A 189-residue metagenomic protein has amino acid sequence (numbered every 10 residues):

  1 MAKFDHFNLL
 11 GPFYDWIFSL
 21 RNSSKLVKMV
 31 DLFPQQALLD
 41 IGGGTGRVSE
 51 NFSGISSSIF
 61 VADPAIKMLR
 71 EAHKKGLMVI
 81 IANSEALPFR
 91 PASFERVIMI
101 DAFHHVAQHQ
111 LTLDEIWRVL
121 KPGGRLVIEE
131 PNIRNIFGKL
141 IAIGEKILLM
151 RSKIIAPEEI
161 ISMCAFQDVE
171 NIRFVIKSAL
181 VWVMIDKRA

Functional and structural regions predicted by a protein language model:
M1-F33, R47-V48, I141-A142: Conserved class I S-adenosyl-L-methionine
G11, I17-F18, V48, V127-Q167 (+1 more regions): C-terminal alpha-helical "lid/dimerization" subdomain adjacent to the S-adenosyl-L-methionine
L39-A86: Class I SAM-dependent methyltransferase SAM/SAH-binding core
I98: A conserved beta-strand element that flanks and buttresses the S-adenosyl-L-methionine
D101-A102: Short catalytic micro-motifs in class I SAM-dependent methyltransferases
Q110-P122: A short glycine-rich, Lys/Arg-flanked "PGG" loop and its adjoining helix->strand segment in the class I
M184-A189: C-terminal lobe and adjacent flexible extensions of AdoMet/dcAdoMet transferase-like proteins
